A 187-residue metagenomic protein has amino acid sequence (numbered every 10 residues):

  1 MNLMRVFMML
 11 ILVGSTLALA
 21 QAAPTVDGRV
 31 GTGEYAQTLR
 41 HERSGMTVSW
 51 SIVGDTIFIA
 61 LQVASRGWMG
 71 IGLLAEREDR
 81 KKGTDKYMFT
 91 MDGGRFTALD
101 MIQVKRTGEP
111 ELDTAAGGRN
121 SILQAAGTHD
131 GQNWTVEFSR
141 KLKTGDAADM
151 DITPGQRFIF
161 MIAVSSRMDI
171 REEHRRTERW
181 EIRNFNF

Functional and structural regions predicted by a protein language model:
M1-M4: N-terminal secretory signal peptides that target proteins for export/translocation
V6-T16: Bacterial N-terminal signal peptides
Q21-H41, A75-I102, T144-F187: Acidic/polar low-complexity flexible segments
R40, T47, I57, A64-S65 (+3 more regions): Surface-exposed extracytoplasmic segments
I52-T56: Contiguous beta-strand segments within globular domains
V104-G108: Trp/Tyr-centric glycan-recognition "aromatic platform" motifs on solvent-exposed beta-strand/loop surfaces
